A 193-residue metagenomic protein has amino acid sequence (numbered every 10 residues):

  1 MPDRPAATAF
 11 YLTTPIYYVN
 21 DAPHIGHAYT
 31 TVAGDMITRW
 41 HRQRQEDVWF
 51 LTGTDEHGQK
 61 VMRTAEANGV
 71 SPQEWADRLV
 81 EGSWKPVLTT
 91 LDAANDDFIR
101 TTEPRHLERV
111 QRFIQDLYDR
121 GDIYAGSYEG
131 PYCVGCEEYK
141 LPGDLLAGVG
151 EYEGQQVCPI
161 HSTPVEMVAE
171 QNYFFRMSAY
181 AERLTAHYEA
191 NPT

Functional and structural regions predicted by a protein language model:
P2-T193: N-terminal, positively charged nucleic-acid-binding surface of large information/translation enzymes
